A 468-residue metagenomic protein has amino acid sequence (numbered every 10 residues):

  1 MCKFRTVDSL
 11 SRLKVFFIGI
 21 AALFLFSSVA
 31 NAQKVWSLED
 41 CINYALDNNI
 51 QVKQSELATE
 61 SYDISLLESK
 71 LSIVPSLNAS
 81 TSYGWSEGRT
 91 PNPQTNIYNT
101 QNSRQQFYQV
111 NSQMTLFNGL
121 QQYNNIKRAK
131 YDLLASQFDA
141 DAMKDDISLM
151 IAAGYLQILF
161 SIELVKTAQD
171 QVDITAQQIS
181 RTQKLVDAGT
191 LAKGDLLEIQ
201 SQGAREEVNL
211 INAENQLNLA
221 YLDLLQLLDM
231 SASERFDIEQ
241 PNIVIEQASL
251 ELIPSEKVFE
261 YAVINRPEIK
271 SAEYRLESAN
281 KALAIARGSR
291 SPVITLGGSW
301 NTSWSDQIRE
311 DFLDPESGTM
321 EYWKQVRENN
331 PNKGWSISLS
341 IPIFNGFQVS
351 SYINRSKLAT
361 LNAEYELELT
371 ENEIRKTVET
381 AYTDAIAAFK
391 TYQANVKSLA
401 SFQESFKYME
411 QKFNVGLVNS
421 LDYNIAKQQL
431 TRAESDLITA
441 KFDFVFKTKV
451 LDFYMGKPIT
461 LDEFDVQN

Functional and structural regions predicted by a protein language model:
M1-E39, N49: Bacterial Sec-dependent N-terminal signal peptides
N31-S80, G88, A232, E239-E277 (+4 more regions): Bacterial Sec-pathway N-terminal export signals of envelope proteins
Q33-G154, I294, F347-S350, K357-T360: Short flexible linkers and secondary-structure junctions
K53-L57, K70-L71, N102, L116-K144 (+6 more regions): Sec/SRP-type N-terminal targeting helices
S80-M114, N242-L250, A284, G297-I341 (+1 more regions): Small/polar, glycine/serine/threonine/aspartate-rich low-complexity segments that form flexible
D146-Y261, D384, A388, Y408 (+2 more regions): Periplasmic alpha-helical coiled-coil/stalk elements that build and connect Gram-negative outer-membrane
V186-T190, F413-L417, Y454: A short glycine-centered flexible hinge/capping loop motif at secondary-structure junctions
L222, A232, D436-N468: Acidic, low-complexity, intrinsically disordered peripheral segments
